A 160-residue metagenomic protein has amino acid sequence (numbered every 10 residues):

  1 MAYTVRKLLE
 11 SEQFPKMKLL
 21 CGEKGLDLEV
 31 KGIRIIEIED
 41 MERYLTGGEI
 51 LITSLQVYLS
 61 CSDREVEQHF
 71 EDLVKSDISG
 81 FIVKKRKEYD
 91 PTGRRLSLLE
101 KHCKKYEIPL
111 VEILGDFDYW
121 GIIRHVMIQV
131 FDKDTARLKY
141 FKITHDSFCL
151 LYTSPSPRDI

Functional and structural regions predicted by a protein language model:
M1-S76, F81-I82: Gly/Thr-rich phosphate-binding loop signature of adenosyl cofactor/nucleotide-binding cores
C21, C61, C103, C149-Y152: Generic recognition of cysteine residues
I35, C103, Q129, F148-C149: Alpha-helix boundary/capping detector
L45, S62-D132: Feature captures the catalytic cores and cofactor-binding loops of soluble hydro-lyases/lyases that act on carboxylate
Q56-V57, K85-K87, F148-C149: Short, contiguous strand/loop micro-motifs
K133-Y140: Regulatory and interdomain segments flanking nucleotide-handling catalytic cores in signaling/defense enzymes
F141-L151: Short regulatory/linker helices and ligand/cofactor-binding micro-motifs at input modules
Y152-I160: Single conserved hydrophobic/aromatic residue that forms the stacking wall/gate of nucleotide- or nucleobase-binding
